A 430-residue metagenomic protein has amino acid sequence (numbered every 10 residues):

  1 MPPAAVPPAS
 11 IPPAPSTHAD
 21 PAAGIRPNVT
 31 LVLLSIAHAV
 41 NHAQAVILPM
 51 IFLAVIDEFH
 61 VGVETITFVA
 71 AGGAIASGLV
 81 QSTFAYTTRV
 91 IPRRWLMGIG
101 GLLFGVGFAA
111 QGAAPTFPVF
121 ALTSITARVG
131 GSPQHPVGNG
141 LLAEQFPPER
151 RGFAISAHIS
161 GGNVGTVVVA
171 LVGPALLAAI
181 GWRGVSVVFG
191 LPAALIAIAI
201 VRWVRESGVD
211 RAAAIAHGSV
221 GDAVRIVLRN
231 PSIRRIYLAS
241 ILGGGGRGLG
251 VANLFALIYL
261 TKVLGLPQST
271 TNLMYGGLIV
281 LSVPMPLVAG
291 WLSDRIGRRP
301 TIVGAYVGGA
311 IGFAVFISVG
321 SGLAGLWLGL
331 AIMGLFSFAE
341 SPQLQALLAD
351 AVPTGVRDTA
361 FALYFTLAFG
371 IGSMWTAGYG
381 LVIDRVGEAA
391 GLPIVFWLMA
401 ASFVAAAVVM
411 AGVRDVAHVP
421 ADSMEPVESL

Functional and structural regions predicted by a protein language model:
P13-I25, S207-Y237, L430: Juxtamembrane intracellular "pre-TM" segments in multi-pass secondary transporters
V46, A74-S82, T166-V167, I279-L287 (+1 more regions): Residue-level signature of mid-helix packing/kink "hotspots" within the transmembrane helices of 12-pass Major
L48-P49, S232-V283, T376: Extracytoplasmic gate region of multi-pass secondary transporters
H60, P92, A113-P118, P147 (+2 more regions): Helix-breaking motifs and short loop linkers at transmembrane-helix boundaries and internal kinks in secondary membrane
L79-F117, S293: Conserved MFS/SLC helix-loop-helix module at the cytosolic interface between two early adjacent transmembrane helices
W95-A109, P300-V315: Structural signature of the two symmetry-related core transmembrane helices
T123-G162: Cytoplasmic helix-loop-helix junction between adjacent transmembrane helices in 12-TM secondary transporters
H158-V204: Helix-loop-helix hairpin linking two adjacent transmembrane segments in secondary transporters
